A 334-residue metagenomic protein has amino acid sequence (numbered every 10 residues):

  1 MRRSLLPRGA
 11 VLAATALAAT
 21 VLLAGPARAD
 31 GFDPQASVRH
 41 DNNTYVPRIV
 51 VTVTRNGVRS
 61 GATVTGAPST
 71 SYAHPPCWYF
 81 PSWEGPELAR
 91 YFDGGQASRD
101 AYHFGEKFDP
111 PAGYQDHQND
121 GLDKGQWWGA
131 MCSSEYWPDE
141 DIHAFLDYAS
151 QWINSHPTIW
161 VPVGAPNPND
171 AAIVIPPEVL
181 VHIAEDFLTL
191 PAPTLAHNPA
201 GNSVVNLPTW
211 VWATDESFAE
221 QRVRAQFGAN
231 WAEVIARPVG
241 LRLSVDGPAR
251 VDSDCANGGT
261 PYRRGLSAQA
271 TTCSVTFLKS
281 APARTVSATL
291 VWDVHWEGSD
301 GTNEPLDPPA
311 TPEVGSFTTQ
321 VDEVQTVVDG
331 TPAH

Functional and structural regions predicted by a protein language model:
M1-A29: Secretory targeting and sorting signals
D30-N169: Solvent-exposed N-terminal domain segments of exported/luminal and surface proteins
S133-N230: Extracellular-facing segments of soluble proteins and assemblies that are Gly/Ser/Thr-biased and enriched in aromatics
N202, S244-R250, L278-T285: A short, structured loop/turn motif at beta-sheet edges
F218, I235-V239: Short proline/glycine-enriched turn/loop motifs at strand-loop junctions of beta-rich domains
P238-L266: Short acidic/polar micro-motifs centered on Gly/Asp/Asn
T260-S287, W292, E297: Solvent-exposed segments in extracellular or luminal domains encompassing
G301-V328: Short beta-strand elements
